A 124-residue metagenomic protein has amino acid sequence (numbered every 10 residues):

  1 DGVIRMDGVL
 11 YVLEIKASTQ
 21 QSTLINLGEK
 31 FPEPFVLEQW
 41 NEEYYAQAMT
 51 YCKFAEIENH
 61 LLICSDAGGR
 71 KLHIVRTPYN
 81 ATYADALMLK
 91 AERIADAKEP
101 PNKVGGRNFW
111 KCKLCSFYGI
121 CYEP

Functional and structural regions predicted by a protein language model:
D1-F35, Y51: Conserved catalytic cores of phosphodiester-cleaving nucleases, focusing on short active-site segments
I25-L27, F35-Y45, T50-P124: Metal-dependent nuclease catalytic regions and adjoining charged, substrate-binding loops involved in nucleic-acid end
